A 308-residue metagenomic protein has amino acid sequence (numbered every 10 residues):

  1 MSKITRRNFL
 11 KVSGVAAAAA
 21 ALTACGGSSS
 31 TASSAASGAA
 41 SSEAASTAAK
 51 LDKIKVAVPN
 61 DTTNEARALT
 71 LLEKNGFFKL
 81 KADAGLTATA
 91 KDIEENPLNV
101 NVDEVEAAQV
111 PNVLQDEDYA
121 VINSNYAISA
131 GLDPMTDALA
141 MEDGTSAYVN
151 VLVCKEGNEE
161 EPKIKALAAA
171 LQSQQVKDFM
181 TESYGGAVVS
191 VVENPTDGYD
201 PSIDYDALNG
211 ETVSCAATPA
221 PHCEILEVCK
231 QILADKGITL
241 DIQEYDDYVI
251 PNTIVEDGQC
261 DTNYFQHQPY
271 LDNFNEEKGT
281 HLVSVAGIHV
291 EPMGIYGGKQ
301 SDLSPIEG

Functional and structural regions predicted by a protein language model:
M1-A17: N-terminal secretory signal peptides and thylakoid transit peptides that target proteins across membranes
A21-A24: C-terminal motif of bacterial Sec signal peptides marking the signal peptidase cleavage site
A45-L71, N75, K165, S173-D178 (+1 more regions): A conserved helix-loop-strand patch within extracytoplasmic ligand-binding domains of the periplasmic binding
D52-A57, L208-A220, I238-E244, G308: Short, well-ordered beta-strand elements
R67, A82-A88, K165-I203: Ligand-binding clefts/hinges and TM-proximal coupling segments of bilobed small-molecule sensing domains
A84-N112, I242-T253: Short helix-initiation/N-cap motifs at beta->coil->alpha
I128-E160, E193-P201, V285-G297: Periplasmic-binding protein-like
D143-G144, V149-E182, Q300-D302, I306-G308: Extended ligand-binding regions for polar small-molecule ligands
